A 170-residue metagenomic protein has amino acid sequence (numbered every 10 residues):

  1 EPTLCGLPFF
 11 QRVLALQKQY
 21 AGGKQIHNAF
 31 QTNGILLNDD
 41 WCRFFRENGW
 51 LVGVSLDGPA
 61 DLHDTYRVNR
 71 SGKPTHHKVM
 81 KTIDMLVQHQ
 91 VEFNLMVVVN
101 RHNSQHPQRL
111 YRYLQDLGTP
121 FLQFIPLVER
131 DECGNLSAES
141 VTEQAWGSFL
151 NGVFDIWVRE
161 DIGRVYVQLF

Functional and structural regions predicted by a protein language model:
P2-V52, L56-L62, N69-K81, M85 (+1 more regions): Canonical radical SAM enzyme core domain
T65-H77, D84, Q88-F170: Radical SAM enzyme [4Fe-4S]-AdoMet core and its adjacent flexible, acidic and glycine-rich loops/tails across
